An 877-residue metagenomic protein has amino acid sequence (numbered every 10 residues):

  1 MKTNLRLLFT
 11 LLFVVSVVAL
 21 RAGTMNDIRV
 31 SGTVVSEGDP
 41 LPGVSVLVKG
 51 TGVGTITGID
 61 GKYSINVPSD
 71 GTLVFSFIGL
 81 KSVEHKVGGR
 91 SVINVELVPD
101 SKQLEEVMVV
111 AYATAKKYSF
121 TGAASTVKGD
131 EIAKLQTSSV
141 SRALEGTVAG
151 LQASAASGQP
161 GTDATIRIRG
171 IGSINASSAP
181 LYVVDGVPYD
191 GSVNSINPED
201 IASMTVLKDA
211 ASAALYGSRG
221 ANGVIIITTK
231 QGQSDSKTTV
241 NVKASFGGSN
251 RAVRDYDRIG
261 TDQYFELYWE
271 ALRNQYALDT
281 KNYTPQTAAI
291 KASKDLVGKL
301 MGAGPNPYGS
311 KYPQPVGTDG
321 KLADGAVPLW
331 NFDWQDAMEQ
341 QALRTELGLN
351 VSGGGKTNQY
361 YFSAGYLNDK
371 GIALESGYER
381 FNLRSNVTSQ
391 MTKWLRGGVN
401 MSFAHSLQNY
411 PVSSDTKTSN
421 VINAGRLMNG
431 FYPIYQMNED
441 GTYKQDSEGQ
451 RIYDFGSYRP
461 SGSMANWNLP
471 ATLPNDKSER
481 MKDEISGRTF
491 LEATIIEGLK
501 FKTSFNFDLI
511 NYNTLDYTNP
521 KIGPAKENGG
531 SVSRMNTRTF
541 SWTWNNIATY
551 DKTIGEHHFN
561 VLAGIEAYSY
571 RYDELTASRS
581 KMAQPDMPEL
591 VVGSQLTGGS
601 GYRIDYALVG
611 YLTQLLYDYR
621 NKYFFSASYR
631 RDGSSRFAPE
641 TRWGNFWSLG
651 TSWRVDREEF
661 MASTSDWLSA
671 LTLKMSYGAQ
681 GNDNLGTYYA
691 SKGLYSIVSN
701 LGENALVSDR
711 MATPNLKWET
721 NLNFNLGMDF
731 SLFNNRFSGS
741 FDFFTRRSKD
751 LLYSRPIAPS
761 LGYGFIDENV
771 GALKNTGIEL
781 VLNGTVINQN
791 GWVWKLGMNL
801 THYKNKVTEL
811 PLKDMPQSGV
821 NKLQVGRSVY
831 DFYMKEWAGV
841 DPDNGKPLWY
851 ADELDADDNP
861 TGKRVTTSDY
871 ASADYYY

Functional and structural regions predicted by a protein language model:
M1-R384, R396-G398, A404, T418 (+5 more regions): Short, small/polar-rich motifs associated with maturation and membrane association, primarily at protein termini
K117-S119, L215-G217, D235-S236, N250-V253 (+5 more regions): Switch/connector loops and helix/strand junctions flanking conserved nucleotide-binding motifs in nucleotide-processing
I132-K134, I171, S178-A179, R380-F381 (+4 more regions): Extracellular/periplasmic, surface-exposed regions of secreted and cell-surface proteins
T162, N519-K526: Short, conserved phosphate-binding/catalytic loop or strand-edge motifs used in phosphoryl-/nucleotidyl-transfer
V187, A210, G365, K521 (+2 more regions): Anionic group-transfer/hydrolysis microenvironments
D255, G260-V316, A404-Y458, S569-S578 (+3 more regions): A surface-exposed, glycine/aromatic-enriched loop/edge motif typical of exported proteins
K321-G325, P524, S634, A856-N859 (+1 more regions): Extracytoplasmic gating/loop element in the C-terminal half of outer-membrane beta-barrel translocons and assembly
